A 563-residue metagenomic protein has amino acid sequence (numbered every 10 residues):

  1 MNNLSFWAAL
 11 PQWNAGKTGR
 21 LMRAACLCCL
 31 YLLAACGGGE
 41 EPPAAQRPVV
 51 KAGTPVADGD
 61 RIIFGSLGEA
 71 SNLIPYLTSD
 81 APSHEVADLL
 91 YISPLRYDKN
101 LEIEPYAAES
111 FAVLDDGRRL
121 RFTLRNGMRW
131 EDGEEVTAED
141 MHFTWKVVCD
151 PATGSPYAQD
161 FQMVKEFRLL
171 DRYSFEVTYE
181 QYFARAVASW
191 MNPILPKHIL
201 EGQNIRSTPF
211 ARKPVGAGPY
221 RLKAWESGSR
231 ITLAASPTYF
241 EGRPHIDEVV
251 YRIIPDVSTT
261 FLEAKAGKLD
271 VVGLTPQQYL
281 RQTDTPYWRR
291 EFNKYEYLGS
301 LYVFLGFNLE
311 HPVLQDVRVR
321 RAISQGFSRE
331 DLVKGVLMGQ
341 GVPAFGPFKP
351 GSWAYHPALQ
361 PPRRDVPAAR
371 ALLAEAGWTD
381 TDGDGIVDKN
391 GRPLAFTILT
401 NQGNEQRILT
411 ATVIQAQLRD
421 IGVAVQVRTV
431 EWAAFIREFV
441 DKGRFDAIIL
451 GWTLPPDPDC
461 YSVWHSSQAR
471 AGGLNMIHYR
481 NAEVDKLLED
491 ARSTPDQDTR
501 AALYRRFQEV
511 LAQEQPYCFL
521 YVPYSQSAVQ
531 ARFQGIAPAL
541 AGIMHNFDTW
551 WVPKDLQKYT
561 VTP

Functional and structural regions predicted by a protein language model:
E40-P42, V148, F167-R168, K223-T232 (+5 more regions): Extracellular/periplasmic solute-recognition and catalytic clefts
I63-D115, K146, V215-G216: N-terminal lobe/hinge region of extracytoplasmic solute-binding protein
D98-K99, M191-P244, E248, S258 (+3 more regions): Gly/Pro-rich hinge or "lid" segments in bacterial periplasmic/extracellular proteins
E109-G154, E176, T260-E263, V313-Q315: Aromatic- and charge-enriched surface segment that lines or borders ligand/interaction sites
T123, Y157-L200: Surface-exposed binding/hinge segments that line and control ligand-binding clefts or catalytic entry sites
T208-A211, S236-Q282, T410-Q415, A424-Q426 (+1 more regions): Ligand-site clamp/hinge motif
E226, V303, G326-Q360, Q406-Q415 (+1 more regions): Detector for C-terminal structural segments
N308, P343-T381, N401-L409: Structural transition elements
